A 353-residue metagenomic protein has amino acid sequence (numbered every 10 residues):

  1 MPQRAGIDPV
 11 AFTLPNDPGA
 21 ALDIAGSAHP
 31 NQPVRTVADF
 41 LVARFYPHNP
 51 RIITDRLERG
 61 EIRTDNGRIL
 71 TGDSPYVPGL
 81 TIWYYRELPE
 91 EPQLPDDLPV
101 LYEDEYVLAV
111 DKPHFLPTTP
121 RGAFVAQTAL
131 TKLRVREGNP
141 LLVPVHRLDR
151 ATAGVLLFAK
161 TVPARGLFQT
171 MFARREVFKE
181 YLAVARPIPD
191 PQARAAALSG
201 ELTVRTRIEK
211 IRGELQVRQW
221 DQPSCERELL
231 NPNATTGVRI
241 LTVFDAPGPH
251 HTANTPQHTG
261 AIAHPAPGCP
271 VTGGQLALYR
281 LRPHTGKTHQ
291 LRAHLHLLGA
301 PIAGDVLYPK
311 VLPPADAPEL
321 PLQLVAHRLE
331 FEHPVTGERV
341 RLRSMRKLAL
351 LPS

Functional and structural regions predicted by a protein language model:
M1-S353: RNA pseudouridine synthases
